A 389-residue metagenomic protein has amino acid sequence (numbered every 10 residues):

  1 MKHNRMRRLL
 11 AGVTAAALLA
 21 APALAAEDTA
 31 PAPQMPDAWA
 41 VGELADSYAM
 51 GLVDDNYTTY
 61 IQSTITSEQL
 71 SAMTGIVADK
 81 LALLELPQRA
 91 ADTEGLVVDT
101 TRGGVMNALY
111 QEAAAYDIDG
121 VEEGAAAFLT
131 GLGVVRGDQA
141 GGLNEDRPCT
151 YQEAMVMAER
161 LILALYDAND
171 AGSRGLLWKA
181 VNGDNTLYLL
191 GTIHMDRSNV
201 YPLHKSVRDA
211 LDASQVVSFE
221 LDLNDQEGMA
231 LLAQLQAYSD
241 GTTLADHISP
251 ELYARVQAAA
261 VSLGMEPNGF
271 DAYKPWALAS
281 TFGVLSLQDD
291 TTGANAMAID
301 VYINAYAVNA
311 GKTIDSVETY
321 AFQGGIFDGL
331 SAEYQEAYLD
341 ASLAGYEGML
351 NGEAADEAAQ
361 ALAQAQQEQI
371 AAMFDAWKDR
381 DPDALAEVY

Functional and structural regions predicted by a protein language model:
M1-E27: Gram-positive cell-envelope targeting signals
A26-A30, A168-D184: Short, low-structural-confidence N-terminal segments
A26-A78, Q88-E123, V134-L161: Extracytoplasmic Gram-positive cell-surface binding/anchoring modules and repeats
D28-Y57, T64-E94, A305, N309-D315 (+3 more regions): Hydrophobic, helix-prone linear segments
V41-A45, E68, A72, G103 (+14 more regions): Solvent-exposed, polar/charged alpha-helical surfaces in well-ordered, non-transmembrane soluble domains, broadly
A49-L52, G75-A82, Y110-A114, T130-V134 (+8 more regions): Sec-exported extracytoplasmic/periplasmic mature domains
N56-Y60, A168, P267-Y273: Surface-exposed patches in mature extracellular/periplasmic domains of secreted proteins
L176-Y389: Structured, acidic catalytic/metal-binding patches in enzyme active sites
